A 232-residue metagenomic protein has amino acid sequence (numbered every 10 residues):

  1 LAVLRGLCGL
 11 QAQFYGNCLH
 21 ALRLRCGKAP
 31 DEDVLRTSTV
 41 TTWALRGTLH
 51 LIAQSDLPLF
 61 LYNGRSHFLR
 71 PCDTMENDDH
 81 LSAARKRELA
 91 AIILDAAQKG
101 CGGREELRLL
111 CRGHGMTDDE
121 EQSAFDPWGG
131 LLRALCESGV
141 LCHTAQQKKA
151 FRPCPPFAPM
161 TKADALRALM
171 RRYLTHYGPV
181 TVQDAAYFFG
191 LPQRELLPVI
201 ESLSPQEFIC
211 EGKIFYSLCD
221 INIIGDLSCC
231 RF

Functional and structural regions predicted by a protein language model:
L1-E105, L109-T117: Phosphate-backbone binding and catalysis cores of DNA-processing enzymes
E32-L35, G129-R133, L197-S204: Short, hydrophobic-biased segments on the C-terminal half of alpha helices that form "recognition helices"
L35-L49, C136-Q146, S204-E211: A short, conserved structural fragment
H50-L51, K148-C154, K213-L218: Minor-groove-contacting beta-hairpin "wing" of winged helix-turn-helix DNA-binding domains
L61-E76, P156-G178, G225-F232: Short, amphipathic alpha-helical interaction segments positioned at domain boundaries
I92-S123, Y173-G212: Internal, well-folded beta-alpha domain core
E121-L196: Loop-centered beta-sheet repeat module
E195, P205-F232: Non-catalytic regulatory appendages
